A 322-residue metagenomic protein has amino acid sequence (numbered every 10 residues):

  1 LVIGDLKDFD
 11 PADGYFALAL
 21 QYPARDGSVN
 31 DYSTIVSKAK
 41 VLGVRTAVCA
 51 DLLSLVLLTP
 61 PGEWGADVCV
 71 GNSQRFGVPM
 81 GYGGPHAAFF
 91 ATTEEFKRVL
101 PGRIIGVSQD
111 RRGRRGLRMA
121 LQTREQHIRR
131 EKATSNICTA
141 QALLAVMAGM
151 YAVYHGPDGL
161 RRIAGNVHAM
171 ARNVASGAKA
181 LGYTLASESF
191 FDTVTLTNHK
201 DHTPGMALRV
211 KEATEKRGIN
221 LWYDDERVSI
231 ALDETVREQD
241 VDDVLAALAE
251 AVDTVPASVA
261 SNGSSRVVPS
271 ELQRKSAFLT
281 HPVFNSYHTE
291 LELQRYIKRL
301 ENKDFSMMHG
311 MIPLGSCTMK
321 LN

Functional and structural regions predicted by a protein language model:
L1, G14, Q21-Y22, T34-L42 (+16 more regions): Generic, well-ordered alpha-helical scaffold segments in large soluble proteins
L1-G116, A178-G182, F191, T195-L196 (+1 more regions): Conserved PLP-enzyme active-site core in the AAT-like
T34-S37, E238-P313, C317-N322: Flexible inter-domain linker/hinge segments
F76-L181, L185-E188: Active-site C-terminal subdomain of aminotransferase-like
G177, H202, K216, V236-D240 (+1 more regions): Hard-cation-handling environments
L181-A213, L232-V236: Conserved PLP-binding catalytic core of the aspartate aminotransferase-like
T184-S189, L221-D225, M311: Short beta-strand
A213-K216, N220-Q239, V244-A247: Noncatalytic alpha-helical scaffolds and linker/capping helices
